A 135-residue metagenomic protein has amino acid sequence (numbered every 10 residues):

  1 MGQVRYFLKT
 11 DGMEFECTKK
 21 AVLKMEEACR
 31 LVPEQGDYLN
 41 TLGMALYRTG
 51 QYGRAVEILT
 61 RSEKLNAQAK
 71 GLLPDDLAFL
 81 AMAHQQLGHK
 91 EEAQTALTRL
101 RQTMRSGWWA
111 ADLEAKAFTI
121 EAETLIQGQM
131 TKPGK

Functional and structural regions predicted by a protein language model:
M1-G12, E34-D37, T41: Amphipathic alpha-helical repeat scaffolds of TPR domains
Q3, L42, L80-M82, L87 (+1 more regions): Structural register within alpha-helical repeat arrays
F7, G12, L46, H84 (+1 more regions): Residue at a conserved register position within TPR or TPR-like alpha-solenoid repeats
P33, A67-G71: Short coil turns that delineate tetratricopeptide repeat
A78-W108: TPR/TPR-like (Sel1-like) alpha-helical repeat modules
